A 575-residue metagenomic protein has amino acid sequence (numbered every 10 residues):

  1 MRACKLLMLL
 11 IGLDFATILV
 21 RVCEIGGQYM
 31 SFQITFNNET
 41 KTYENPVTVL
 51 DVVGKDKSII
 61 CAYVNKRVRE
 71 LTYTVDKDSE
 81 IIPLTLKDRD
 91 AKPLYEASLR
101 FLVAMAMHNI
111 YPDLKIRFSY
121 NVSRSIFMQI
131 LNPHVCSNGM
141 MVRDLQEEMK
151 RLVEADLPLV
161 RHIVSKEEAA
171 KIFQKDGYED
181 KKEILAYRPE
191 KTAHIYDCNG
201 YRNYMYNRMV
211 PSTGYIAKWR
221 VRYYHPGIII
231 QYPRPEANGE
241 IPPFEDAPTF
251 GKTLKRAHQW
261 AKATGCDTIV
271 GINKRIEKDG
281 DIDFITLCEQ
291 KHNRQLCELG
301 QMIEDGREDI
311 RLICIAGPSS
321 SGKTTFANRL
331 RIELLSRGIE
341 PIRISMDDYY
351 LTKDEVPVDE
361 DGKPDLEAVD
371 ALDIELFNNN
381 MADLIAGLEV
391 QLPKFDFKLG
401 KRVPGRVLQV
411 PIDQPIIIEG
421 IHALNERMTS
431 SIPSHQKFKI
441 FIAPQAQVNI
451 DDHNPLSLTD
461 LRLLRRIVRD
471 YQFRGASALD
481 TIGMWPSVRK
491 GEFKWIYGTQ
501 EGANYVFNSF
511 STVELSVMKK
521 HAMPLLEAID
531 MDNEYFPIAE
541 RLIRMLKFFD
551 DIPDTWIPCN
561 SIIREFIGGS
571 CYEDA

Functional and structural regions predicted by a protein language model:
A16-R100, A104-S123, P133-V135, D144-E148: Ubiquitin-like/PB1-type beta-grasp interaction modules and other compact soluble beta-rich domains
Y73-L94, K115-R294, L299, I303-R307: Auxiliary tRNA-acceptor-end handling modules of aminoacyl-tRNA synthetases
R307, S430-A575: Conserved NTP phosphate-binding and transfer environment spanning the P-loop NTPase/kinase superfamily
I313-I315: Hydrophobic anchor at the beta1->P-loop junction of P-loop NTPases
K323: Conserved lysine of the Walker
F326, L330: Hydrophobic positions on the alpha1 helix immediately C-terminal to the Walker A/P-loop
S336-D354: Short beta-strand-centered segment that lines the nucleotide-binding/catalytic pocket of NTP-utilizing
E355-F397: Conserved nucleotide-sensing/catalytic segment adjacent to the nucleotide-binding pocket in NTP-handling enzymes
